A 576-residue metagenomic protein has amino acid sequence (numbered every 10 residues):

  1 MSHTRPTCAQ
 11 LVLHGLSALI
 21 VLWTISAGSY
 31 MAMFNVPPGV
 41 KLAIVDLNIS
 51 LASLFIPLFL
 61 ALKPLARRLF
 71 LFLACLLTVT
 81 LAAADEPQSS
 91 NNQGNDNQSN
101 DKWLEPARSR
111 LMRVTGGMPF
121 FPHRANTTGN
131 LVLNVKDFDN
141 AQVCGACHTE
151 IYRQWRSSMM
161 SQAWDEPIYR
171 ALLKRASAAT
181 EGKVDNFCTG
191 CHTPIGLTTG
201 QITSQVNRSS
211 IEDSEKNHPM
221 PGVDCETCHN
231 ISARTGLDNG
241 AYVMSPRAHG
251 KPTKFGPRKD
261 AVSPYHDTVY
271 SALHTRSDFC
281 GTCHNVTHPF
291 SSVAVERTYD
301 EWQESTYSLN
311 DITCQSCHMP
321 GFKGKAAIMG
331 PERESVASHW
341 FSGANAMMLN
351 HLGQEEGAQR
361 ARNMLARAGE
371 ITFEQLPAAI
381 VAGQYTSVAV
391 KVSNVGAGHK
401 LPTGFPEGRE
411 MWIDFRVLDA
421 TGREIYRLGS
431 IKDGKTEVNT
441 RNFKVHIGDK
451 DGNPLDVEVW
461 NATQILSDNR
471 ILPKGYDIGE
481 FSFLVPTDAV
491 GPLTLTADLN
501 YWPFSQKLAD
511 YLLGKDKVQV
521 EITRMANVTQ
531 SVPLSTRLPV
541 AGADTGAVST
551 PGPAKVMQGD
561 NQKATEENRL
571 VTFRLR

Functional and structural regions predicted by a protein language model:
H3-L65: Membrane-embedded alpha-helical bundles that constitute the cytochrome b-like, heme-associated redox core of multi-pass
L71-T80: Bacterial N-terminal signal peptides
A82-A84: Boundary at the C-terminal end of the N-terminal hydrophobic targeting segment
P87, S99-V135, I151-G182, T203-Y476 (+2 more regions): Primarily the internal scaffold of c-type cytochrome electron-transfer domains, especially repeated/multiheme c-type
P194-Q201: Conserved, well-structured interaction surfaces
V490-P492: Extracellular Ig-like/FN3 beta-sandwich strand-entry sites
A547-R576: C-terminal cell-surface addressing/anchoring modules of secreted/extracellular proteins
